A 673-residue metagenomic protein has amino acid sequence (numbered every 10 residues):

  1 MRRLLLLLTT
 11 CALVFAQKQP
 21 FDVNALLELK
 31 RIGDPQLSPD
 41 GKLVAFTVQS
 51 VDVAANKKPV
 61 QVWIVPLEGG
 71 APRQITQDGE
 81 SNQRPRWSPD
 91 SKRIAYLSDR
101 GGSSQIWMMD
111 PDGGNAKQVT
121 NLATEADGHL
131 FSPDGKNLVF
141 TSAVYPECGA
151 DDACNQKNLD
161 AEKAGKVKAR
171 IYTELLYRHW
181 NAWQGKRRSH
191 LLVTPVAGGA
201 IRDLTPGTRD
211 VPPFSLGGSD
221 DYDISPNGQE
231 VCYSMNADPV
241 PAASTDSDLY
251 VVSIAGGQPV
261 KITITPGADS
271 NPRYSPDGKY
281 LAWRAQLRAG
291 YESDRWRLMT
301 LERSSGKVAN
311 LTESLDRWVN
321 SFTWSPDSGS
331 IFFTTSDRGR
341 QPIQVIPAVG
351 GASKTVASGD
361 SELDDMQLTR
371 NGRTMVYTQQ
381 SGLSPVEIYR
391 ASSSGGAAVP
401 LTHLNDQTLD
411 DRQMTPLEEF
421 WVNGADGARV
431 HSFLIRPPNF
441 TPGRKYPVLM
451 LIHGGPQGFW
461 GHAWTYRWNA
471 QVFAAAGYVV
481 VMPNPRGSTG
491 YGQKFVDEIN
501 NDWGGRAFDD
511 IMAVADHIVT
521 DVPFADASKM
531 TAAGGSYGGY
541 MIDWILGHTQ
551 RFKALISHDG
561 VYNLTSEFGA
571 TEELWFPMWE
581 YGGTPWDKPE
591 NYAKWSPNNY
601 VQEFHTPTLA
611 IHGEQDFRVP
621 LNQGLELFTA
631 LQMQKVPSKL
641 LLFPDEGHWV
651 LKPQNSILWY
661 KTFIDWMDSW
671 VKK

Functional and structural regions predicted by a protein language model:
Q36, V139-T141, A164-T173, Y177-G207 (+7 more regions): Non-catalytic accessory segments flanking enzyme active sites
P39-D40, P89-D90, P133-D134, P226-N227 (+3 more regions): Residue-level detector of Asp-centered blade-edge/turn motifs that repeat once per structural unit in beta-propeller
G41-V44, I94-A95, L138-V139, V231 (+3 more regions): Hydrophobic beta-strand positions that form the internal "hydrophobic ladder" of WD40/Gbeta-like beta-propeller blades
V48-Q61, T76-N82, A95-W107, N115 (+11 more regions): A flexible loop/linker signature enriched in serine peptidases of the S9 family
P66-G70, D110-G114, P195-G199, S253-G257 (+3 more regions): Short loop/turn segments that connect beta-strands within beta-propeller blades
R436, R444-G454: Short beta-strand element of the alpha/beta-hydrolase
K445, P456-A470, P485, N622-Q623: The serine-hydrolase catalytic nucleophile loop
N469, A474-A476, M482-K673: Active-site-proximal cap/loop segments of hydrolase catalytic domains
